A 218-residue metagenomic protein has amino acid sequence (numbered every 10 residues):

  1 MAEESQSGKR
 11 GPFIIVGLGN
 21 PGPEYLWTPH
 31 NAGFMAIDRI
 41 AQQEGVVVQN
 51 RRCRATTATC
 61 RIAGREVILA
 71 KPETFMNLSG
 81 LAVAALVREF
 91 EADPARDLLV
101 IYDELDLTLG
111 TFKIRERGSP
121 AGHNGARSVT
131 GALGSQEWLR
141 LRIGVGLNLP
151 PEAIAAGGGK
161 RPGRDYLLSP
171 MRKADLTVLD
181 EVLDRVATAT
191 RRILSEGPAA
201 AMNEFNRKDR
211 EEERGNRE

Functional and structural regions predicted by a protein language model:
A2-R142, L147-D165, K173-D184, T188-E212 (+1 more regions): Nucleotide and nucleotide-moiety/phosphate-recognizing core
